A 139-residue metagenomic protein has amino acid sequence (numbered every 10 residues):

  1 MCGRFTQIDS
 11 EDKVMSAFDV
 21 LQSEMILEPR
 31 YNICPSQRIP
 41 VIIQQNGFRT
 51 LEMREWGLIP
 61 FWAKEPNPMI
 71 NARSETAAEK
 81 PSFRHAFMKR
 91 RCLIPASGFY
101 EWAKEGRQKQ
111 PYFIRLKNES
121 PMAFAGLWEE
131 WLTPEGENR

Functional and structural regions predicted by a protein language model:
M1-R139: Short linear sequence motif anchored by a di-proline
